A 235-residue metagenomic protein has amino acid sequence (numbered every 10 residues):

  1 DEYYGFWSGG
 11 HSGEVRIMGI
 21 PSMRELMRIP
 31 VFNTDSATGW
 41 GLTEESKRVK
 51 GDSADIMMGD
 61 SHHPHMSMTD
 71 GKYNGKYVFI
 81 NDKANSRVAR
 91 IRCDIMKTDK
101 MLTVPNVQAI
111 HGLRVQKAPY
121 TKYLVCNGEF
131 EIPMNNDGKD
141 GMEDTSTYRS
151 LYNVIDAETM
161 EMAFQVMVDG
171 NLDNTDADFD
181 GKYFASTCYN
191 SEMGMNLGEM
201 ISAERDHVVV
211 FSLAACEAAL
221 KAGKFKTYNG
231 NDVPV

Functional and structural regions predicted by a protein language model:
D1-V235: Predominantly soluble domains enriched in secretory-pathway, periplasmic, or organellar proteins
